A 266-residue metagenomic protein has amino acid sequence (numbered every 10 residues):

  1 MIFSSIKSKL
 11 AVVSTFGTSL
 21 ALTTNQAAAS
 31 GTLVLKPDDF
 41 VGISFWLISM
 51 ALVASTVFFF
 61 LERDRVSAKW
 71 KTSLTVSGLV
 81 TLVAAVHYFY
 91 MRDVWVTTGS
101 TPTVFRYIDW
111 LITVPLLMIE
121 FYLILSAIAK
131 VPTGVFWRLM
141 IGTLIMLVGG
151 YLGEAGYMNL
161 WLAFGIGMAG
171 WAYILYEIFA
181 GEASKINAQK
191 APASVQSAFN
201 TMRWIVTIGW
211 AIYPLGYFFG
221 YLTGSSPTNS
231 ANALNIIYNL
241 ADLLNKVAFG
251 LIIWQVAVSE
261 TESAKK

Functional and structural regions predicted by a protein language model:
M1-A29: N-terminal secretory/membrane targeting signals
T23-R106, I119-K266: Polytopic alpha-helical membrane-helix bundles and their juxtamembrane interface segments in multi-pass membrane
